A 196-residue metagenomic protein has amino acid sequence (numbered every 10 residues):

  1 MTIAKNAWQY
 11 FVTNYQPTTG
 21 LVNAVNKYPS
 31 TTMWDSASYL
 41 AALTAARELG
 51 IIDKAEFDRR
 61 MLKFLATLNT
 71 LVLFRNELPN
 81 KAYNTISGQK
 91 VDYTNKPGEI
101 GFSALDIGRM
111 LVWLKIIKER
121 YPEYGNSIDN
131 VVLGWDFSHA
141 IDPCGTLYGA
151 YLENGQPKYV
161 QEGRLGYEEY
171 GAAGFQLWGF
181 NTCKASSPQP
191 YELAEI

Functional and structural regions predicted by a protein language model:
M1-T31, R75-L78, A82-Y83, L177: Low-complexity, Ser/Thr/Pro/Gly-enriched N-terminal "stalk/linker" regions
M1-V12, L40, D58-N69, L111 (+2 more regions): Hydrophobic core segments within long, regular secondary-structure runs in both alpha- and beta-rich folds
N6, W34, R59, L105 (+2 more regions): Short, well-structured alpha-helical interface segments that form or flank functional binding sites
F11, Y15, L40-L43, R47 (+1 more regions): Short amphipathic alpha-helical segments enriched in hydrophobics
T13, E48-I51, T70, E119 (+1 more regions): A generic secondary-structure boundary signal that marks alpha-helix termini
T19-A24, I51-F57, E123-N130, S186: Surface-exposed patches in mature extracellular/periplasmic domains of secreted proteins
K27-F102: Membrane helical hairpin/interfacial module
F74-I107, W113, I117-I196: Extended ligand-binding clefts on enzyme/binding-domain cores
